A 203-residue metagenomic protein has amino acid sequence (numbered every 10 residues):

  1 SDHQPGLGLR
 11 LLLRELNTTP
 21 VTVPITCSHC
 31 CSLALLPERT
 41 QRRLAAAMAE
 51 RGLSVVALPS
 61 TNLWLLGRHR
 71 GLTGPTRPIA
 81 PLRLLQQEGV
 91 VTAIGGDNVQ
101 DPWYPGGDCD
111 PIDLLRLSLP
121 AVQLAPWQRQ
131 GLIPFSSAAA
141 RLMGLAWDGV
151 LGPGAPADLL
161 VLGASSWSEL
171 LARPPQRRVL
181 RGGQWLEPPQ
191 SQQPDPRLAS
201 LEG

Functional and structural regions predicted by a protein language model:
S1-D2, C31-L33, P59-L63, N98-Q100 (+1 more regions): Active-site-proximal loop/turn and secondary-structure-junction residues that shape catalytic pockets, frequently
S1-S54, G71-I94: Histidine/acidic residue-rich metal-binding segments in metalloenzymes
P5-L7, G67-R68, Y104-P105, R173: Short Asp/Glu-rich motifs
R10-L12, R70-G74, D108-P111, R177-V179: Short low-complexity, flexible loop/linker segments enriched in glycine and/or proline with clustered acidic
R14-P24, L65, R77-L162: His/Asp/Glu-enriched, well-ordered alpha-helical/loop segment that forms or immediately abuts the divalent-metal
H29-C31, A57-S60, I94-N98, V161-A164 (+1 more regions): Active-site proximal loops enriched in glycine and acidic residues that flank catalytic Cys/His/Asp and coordinate
S54, T61-L63, G67-R68: Active-site clefts of carbohydrate-active enzymes
P134, P153-G203: C-terminal cap of metal-dependent C-N hydrolases
